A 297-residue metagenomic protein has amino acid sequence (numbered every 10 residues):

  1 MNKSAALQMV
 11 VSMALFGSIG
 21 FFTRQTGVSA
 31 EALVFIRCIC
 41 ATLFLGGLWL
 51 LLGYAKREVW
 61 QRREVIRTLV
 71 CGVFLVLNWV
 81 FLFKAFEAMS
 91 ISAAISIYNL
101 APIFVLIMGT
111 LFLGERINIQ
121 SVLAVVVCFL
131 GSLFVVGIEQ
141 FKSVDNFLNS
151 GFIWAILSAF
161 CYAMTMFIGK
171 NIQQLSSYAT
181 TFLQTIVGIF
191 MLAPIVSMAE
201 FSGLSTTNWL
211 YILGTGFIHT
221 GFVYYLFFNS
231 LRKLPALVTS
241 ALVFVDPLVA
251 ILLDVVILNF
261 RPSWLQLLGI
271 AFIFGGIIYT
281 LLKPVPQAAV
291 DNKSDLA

Functional and structural regions predicted by a protein language model:
M1-F35, I39, V73, S143-N171 (+2 more regions): Glycine-/small-residue-enriched transmembrane alpha-helix faces in small-molecule transporters and effluxers
N2-A5, G27-F35, V59-V65, G137-F160 (+2 more regions): Juxtamembrane helix-entry segments on the extracytoplasmic side of multipass membrane proteins
A6, R62-L69, I117-F129, F152 (+1 more regions): Cytoplasmic-side transmembrane-helix entry/capping segments in multi-pass membrane proteins
A14-S18, F22, L48, L69-K84 (+7 more regions): Hydrophobic alpha-helical transmembrane segments of multi-pass membrane transport proteins, especially secondary
T26, L33, R37, A85 (+8 more regions): Hydrophobic/aromatic residues within transmembrane alpha-helices of multi-pass small-molecule transporters
G27-L33, V80-Y98, L175-A179, Y225-L242: Structural motif at transmembrane-helix junctions in multi-pass transporters
V28-L77, F104, F160-T165, F182-E200 (+1 more regions): Transmembrane alpha-helices of multi-pass small-molecule transport proteins
L45, W49, M108, Q120-E139 (+4 more regions): Hydrophobic transmembrane alpha-helices of multi-pass small-molecule transport proteins
